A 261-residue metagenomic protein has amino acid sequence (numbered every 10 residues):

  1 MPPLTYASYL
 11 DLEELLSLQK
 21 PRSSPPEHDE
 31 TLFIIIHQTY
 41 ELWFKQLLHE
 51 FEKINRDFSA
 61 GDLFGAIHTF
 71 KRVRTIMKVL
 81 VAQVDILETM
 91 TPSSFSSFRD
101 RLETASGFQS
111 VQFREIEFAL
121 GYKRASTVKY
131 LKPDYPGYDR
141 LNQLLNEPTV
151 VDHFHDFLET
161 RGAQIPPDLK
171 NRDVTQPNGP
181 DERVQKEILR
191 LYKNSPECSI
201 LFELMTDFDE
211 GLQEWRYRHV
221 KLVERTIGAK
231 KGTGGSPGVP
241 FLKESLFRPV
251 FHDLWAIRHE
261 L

Functional and structural regions predicted by a protein language model:
M1-L261: Surface-exposed peri-terminal alpha-helical interaction modules
